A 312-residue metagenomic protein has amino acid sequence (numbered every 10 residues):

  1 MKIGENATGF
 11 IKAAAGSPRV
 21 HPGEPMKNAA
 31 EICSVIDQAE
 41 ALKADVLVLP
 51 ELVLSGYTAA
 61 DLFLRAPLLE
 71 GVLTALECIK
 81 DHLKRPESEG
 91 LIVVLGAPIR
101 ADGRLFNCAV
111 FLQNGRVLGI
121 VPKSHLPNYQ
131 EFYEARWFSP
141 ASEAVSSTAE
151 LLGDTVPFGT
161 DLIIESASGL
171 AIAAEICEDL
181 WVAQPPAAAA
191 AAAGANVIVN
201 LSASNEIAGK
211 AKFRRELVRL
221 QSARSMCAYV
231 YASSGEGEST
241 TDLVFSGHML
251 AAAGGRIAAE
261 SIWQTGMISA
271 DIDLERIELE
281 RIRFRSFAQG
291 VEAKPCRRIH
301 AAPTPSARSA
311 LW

Functional and structural regions predicted by a protein language model:
M1-W312: Enzyme catalytic cores with a strong preference for nitrogen-chemistry domains
